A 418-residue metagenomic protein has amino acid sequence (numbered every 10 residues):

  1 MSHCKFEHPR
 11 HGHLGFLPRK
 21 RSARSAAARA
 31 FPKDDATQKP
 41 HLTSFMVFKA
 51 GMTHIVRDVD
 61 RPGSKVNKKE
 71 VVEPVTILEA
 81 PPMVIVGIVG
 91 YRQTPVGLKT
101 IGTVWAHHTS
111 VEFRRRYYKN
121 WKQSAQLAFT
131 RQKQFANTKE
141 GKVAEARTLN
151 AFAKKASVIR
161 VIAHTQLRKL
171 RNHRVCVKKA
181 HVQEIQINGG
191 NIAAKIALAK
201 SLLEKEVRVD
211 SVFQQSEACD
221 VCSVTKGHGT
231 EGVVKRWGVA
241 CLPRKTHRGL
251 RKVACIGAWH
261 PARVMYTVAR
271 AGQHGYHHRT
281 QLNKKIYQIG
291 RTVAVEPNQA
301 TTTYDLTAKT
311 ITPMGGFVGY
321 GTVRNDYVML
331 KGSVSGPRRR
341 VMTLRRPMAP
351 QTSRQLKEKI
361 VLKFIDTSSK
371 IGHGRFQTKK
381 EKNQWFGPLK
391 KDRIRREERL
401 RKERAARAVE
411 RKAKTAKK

Functional and structural regions predicted by a protein language model:
M1-K226, T230-K418: Extended basic (Lys/Arg/His-rich) segments that typically form rRNA-contacting surfaces in ribosomal proteins
